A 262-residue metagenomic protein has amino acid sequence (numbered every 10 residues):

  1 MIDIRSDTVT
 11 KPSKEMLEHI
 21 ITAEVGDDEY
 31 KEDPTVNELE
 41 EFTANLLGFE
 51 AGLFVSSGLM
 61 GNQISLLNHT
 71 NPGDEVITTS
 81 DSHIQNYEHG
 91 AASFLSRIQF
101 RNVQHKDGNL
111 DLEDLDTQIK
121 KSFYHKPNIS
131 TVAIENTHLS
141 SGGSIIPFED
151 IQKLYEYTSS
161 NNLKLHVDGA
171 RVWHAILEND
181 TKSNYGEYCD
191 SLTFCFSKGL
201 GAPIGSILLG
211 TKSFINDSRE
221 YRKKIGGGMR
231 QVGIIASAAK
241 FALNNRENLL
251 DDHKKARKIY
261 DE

Functional and structural regions predicted by a protein language model:
D3-E262: Conserved PLP-enzyme active-site core in the AAT-like
